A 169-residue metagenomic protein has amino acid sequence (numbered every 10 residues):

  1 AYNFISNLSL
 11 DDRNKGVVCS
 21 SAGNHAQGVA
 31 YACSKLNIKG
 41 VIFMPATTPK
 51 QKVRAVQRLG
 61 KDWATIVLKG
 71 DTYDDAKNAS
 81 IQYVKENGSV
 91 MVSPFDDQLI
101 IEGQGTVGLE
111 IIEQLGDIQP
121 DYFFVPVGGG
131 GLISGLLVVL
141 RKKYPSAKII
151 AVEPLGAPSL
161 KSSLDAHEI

Functional and structural regions predicted by a protein language model:
A1-I169: PLP-dependent amino-acid enzyme catalytic core
